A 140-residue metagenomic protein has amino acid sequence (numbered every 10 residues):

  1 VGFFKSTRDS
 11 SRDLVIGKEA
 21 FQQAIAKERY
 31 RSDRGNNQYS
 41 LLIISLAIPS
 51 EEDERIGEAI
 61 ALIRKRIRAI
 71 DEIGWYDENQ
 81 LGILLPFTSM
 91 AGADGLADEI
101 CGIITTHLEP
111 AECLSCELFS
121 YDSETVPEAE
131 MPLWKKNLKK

Functional and structural regions predicted by a protein language model:
V1-R29, I67: Signal-transducing coiled-coil linker helices
G2-V15, G35, R55, S89 (+2 more regions): Inter-domain helical "communication" segments and dimerization helices that couple sensory or membrane-embedded modules
S10-G17, D33, A47-E52, I70-W75 (+1 more regions): Catalytic-site/binding-pocket detector for metal-dependent nucleotidyl cyclases and the c-di-GMP signaling machinery
A24-A47: Active-site-proximal structural segments of metal-dependent nucleotidyl cyclase/transferase enzymes
R29-R34, A59-M90, E109: Conserved helix-loop-beta segment at the catalytic/binding core of cyclic-nucleotide signaling proteins
S40-L42, W75-F87, E109-K139: A short glycine-enriched loop-to-beta-strand structural element that forms part of the catalytic core of nucleotide
S50-R55, I83-E99: Short helix/loop segment flanking the catalytic signature motif in cyclic-nucleotide metabolism enzymes
E58-K65, L96-I104: Short amphipathic alpha-helices in soluble, non-transmembrane regions that often serve as interface/regulatory elements
